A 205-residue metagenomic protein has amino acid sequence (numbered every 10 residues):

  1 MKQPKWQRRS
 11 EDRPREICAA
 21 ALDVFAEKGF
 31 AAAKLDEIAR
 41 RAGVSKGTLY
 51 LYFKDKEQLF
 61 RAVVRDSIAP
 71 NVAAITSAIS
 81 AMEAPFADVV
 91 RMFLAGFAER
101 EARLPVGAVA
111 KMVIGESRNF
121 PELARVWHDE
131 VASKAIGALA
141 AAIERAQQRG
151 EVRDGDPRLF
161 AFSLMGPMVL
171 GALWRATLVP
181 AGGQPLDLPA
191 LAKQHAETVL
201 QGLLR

Functional and structural regions predicted by a protein language model:
M1-V44, L51-Q58: Basic, helix-initiating cap at the start of DNA-binding domains
S10, C18, V64, A124-I136 (+1 more regions): Amphipathic, non-transmembrane alpha-helical scaffold segments
E27-A31, M82, R149: Short coil/turn segments at alpha/beta junctions that flank glycine-rich nucleotide-binding fingerprints
R61-S67: Alpha-helical DNA-contacting segments of helix-turn-helix folds
A62, T76-A110, R158-L164: Hydrophobic alpha-helical connector segments
A73, E99-A141, G182-P185: Short secondary-structure transition hinges
R125, S133, Q147-E197: Hydrophobic/aromatic-rich alpha-helical bundle segments in the mid-to-C-terminal region
A142, T198-R205: C-terminal alpha-helix
